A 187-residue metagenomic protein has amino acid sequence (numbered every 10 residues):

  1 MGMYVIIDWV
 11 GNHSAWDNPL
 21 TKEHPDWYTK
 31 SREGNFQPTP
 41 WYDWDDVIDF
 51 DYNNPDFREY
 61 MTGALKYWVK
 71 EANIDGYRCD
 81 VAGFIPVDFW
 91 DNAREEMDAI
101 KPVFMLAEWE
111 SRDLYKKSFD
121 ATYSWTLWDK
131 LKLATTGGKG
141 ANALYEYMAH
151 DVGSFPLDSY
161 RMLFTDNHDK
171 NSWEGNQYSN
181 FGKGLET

Functional and structural regions predicted by a protein language model:
M1-A72, A93-A99: Substrate-binding/active-site clefts of carbohydrate-active enzymes
M1-G2, S179-T187: Short, intrinsically disordered, charge-balanced linker/junction segments flanking boundaries in proteins
F36, R78, G184-E186: Compositionally biased, intrinsically disordered low-complexity regions
G63-K66, K70-F164, K170, G175-G182: Active-site-proximal helices and loops of the catalytic beta/alpha 8
